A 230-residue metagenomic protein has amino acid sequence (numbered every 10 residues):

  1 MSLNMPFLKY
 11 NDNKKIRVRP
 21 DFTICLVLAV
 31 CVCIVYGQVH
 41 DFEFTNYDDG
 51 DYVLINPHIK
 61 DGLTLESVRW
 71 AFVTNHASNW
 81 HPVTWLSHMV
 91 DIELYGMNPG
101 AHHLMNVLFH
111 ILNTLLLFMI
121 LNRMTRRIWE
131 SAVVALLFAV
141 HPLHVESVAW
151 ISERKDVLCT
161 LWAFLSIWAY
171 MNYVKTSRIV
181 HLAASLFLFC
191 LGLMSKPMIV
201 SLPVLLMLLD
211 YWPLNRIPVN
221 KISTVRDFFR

Functional and structural regions predicted by a protein language model:
M1-R230: Polytopic membrane enzymes that build or remodel cell-surface glycoconjugates and lipids
